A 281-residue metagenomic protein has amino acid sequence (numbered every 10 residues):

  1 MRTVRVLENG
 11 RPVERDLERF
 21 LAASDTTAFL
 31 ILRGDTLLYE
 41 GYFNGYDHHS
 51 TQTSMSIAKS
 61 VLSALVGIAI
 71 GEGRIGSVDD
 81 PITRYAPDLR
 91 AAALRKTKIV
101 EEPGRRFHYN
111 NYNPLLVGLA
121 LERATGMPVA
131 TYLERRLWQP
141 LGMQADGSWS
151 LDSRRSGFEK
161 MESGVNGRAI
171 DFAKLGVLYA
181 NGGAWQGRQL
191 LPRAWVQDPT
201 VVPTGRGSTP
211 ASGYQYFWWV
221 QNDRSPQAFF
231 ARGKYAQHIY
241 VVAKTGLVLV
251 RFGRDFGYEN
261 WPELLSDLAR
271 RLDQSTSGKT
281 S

Functional and structural regions predicted by a protein language model:
M1-D47, I70-G76, D267-S281: N-terminal leader/targeting segments and the immediately adjacent pre-domain N-terminus
L7-G10, R15-R19, H49-S54, A58 (+1 more regions): Active-site-proximal loop and beta-strand segments within enzyme catalytic domains
D35-L38, M55-I75, L94, H108-L137 (+3 more regions): Alpha-helical scaffold elements that line and support the substrate/ligand-binding pocket of soluble hydrolases
N44-G45, G182, D255: A generic structural motif
T53, E72-R90, K96-I99, R123-E162 (+1 more regions): Active-site helix/loop module of the DD-peptidase/beta-lactamase fold, centered on the serine-lysine SxxK catalytic
E101-Y109, F158-N166, A231-Y235: Solvent-exposed loop and edge beta-strand segments that line ligand/cofactor-binding and catalytic clefts
Q144-S150, Q197-V248: Active-site Gly/Thr loop motif
A231-S281: Structured C-terminal helix/loop/strand segments within mature extracytoplasmic catalytic/sensor domains
